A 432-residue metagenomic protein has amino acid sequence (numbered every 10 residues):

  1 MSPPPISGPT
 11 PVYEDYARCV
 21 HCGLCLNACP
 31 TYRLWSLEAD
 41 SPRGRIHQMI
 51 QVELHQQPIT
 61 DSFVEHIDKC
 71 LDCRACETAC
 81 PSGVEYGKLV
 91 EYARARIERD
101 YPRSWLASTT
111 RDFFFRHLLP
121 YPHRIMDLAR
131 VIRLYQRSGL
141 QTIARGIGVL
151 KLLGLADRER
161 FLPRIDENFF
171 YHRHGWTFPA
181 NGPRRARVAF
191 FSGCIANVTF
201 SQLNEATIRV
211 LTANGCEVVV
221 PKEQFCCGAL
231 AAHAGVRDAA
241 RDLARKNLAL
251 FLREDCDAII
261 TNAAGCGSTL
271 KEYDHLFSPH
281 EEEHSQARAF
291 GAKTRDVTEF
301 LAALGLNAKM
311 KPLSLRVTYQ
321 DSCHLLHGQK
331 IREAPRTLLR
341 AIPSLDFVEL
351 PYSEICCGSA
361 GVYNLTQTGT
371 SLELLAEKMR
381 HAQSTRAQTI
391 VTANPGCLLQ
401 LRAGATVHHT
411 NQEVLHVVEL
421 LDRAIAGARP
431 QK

Functional and structural regions predicted by a protein language model:
M1-G8, Y32-E65, G83-F113, T410-L420: Non-heme iron-sulfur electron-transfer modules
P4-Y16, Q57-I67, P179, T212-G215 (+1 more regions): Short, intrinsically disordered, charge-biased short linear motifs at domain edges
Y13-Y32, T60, V64-V84, H324 (+1 more regions): Cysteine-centered iron-sulfur cluster-binding motifs in ferredoxin-type domains/subunits of redox enzymes
A17, L26, W35-S36, E53-H55 (+3 more regions): Signature of N-terminal electron-transfer/Fe-S-associated modules in redox systems
A17, S36-D40, P58, A231-D238: Alpha-helix capping and helix-loop boundary segments enriched in small/acidic/polar residues
L24-N27, L37-P42, E217-V220: N-terminal glycine-rich anion-binding loops that anchor highly charged ligand groups
L54, A75, A79, G235: Short His/Asp/Glu-rich catalytic/ion-coordination signatures at enzyme active sites or charged loops
Y86-K432: Iron-sulfur cluster-binding electron-transfer modules in prokaryotic oxidoreductases
